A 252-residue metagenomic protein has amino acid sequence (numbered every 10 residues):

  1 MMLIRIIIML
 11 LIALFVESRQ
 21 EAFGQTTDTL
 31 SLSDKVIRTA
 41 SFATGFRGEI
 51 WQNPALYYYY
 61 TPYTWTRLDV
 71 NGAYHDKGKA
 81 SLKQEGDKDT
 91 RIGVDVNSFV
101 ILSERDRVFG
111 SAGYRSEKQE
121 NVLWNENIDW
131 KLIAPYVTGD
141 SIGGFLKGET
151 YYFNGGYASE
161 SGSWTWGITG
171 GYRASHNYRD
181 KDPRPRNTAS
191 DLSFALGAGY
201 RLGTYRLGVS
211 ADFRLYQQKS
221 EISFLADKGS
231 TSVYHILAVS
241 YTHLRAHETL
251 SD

Functional and structural regions predicted by a protein language model:
P62-L68, E104-G110, G162-W166, G203-V209: Outer-envelope beta-barrel architecture signal
T66-Y74, G110-S116, I168-A174, V209-L215: Transmembrane beta-barrel strands of outer-membrane/channel proteins
K77-S81, Q119-L123, N177-K181, Q218-I222: Outer-membrane beta-barrel proteins
K79-Q84, V137-G143, Y178-R184, R245: Extracellular loop and loop/strand-boundary signature of outer-membrane beta-barrel proteins
K88-V94, K147-F153, P183-F194: Residues that define the transmembrane beta-barrel architecture of outer-membrane proteins
V94-V100, F153-S159, F194-Y200, S251: Residues on the lipid-exposed face of transmembrane beta-strands in outer-membrane beta-barrel proteins
N125-L132, P183-A189, F224-V233: Flexible, surface-exposed loop regions and adjacent strand-edge segments of Gram-negative outer-membrane beta-barrel
H243-A246, L250-D252: Single conserved hydrophobic/aromatic residue that forms the stacking wall/gate of nucleotide- or nucleobase-binding
